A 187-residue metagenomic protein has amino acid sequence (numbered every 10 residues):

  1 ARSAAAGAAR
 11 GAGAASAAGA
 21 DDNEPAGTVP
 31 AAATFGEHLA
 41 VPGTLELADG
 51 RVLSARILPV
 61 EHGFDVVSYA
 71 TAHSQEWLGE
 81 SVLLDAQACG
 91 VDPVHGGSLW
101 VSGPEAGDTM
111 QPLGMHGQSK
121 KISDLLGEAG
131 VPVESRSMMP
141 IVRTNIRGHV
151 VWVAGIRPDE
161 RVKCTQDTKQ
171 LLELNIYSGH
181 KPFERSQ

Functional and structural regions predicted by a protein language model:
A1-Q187: AMP-forming adenylation/ATP pyrophosphatase catalytic core
